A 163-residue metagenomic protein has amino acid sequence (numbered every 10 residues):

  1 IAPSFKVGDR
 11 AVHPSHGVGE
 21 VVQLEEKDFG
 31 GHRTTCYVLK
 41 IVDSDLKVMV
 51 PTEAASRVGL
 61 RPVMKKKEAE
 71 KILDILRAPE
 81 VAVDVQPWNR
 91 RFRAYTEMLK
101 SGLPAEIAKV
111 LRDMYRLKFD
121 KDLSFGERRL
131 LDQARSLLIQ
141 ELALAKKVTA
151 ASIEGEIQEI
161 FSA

Functional and structural regions predicted by a protein language model:
I1-S4, D28: Short, surface-exposed secondary-structure edge patches
G8-D9: Loop/turn positions that initiate beta-strands
G19-V21: Conserved hydrophobic positions within beta-strands
K27-V38: Short, solvent-exposed secondary-structure boundary/capping segments
V38-K40, S44-E53: A short macromolecule-binding patch
E53, V58-A163: Charge/polar-rich, low-complexity and marginally structured segments
